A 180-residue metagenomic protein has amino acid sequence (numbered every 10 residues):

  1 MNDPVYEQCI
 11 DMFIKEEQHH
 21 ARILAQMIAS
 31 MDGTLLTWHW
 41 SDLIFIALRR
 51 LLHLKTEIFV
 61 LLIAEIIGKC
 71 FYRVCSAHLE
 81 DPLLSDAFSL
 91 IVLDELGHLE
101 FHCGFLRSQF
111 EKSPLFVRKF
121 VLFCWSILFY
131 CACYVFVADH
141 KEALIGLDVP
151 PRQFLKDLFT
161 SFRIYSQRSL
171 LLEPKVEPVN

Functional and structural regions predicted by a protein language model:
M1-N180: Non-heme di-metal
